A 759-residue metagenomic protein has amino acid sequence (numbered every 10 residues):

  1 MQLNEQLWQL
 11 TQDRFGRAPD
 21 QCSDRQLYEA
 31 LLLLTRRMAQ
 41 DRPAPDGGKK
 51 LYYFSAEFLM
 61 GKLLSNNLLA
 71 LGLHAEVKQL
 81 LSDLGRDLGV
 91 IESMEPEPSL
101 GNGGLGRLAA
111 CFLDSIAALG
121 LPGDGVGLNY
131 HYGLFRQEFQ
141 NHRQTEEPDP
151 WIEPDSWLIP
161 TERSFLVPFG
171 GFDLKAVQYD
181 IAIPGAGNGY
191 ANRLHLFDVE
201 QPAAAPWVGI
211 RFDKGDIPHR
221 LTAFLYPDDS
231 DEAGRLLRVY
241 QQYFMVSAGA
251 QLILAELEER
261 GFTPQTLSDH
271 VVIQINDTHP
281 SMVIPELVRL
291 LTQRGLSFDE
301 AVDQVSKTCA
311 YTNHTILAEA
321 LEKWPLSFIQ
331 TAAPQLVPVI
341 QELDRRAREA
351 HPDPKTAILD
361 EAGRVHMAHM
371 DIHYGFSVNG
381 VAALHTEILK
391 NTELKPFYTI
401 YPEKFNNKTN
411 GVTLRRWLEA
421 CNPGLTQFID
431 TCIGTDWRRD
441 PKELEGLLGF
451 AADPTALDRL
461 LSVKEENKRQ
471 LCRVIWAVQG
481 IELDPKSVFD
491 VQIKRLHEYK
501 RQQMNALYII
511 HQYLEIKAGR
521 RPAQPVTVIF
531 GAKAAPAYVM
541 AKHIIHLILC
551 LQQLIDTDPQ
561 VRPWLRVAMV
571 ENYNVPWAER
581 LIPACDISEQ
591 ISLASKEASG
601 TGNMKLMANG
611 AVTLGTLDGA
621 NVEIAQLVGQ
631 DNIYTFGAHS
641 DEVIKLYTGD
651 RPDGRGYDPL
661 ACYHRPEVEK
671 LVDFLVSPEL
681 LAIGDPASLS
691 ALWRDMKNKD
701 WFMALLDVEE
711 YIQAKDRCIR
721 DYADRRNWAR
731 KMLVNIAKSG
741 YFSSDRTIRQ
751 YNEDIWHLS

Functional and structural regions predicted by a protein language model:
M1-S759: A conserved ligand/cofactor-binding region detector
